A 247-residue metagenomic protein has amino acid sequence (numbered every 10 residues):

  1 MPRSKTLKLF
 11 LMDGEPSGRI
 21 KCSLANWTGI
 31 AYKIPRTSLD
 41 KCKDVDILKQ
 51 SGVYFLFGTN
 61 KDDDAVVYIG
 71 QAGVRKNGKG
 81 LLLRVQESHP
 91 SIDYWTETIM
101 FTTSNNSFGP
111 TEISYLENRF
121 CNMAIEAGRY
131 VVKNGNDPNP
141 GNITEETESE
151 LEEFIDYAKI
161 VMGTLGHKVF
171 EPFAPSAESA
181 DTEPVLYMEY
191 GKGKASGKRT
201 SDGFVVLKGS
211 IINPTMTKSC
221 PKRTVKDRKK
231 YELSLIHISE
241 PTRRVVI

Functional and structural regions predicted by a protein language model:
M1-L83, S107, T111, Y115 (+2 more regions): GIY-YIG nuclease catalytic motif and its immediate N-terminal context
F55, I99-T102, L207: Residues in well-ordered beta-strands of folded domains
G58, S104-E112, N142, E146 (+1 more regions): Conserved aromatic-histidine-acidic binding/catalytic patches
G73-A127, P221-S234: Conserved short loop/helix modules at catalytic or binding sites in compact beta-alpha or helix-hairpin-helix contexts
E126-T164: Internal, conserved structured core segments that host functional sites
I155-K229: Helix-loop elements that line ligand-binding/catalytic pockets
I236-E240, R244-I247: Single conserved hydrophobic/aromatic residue that forms the stacking wall/gate of nucleotide- or nucleobase-binding
